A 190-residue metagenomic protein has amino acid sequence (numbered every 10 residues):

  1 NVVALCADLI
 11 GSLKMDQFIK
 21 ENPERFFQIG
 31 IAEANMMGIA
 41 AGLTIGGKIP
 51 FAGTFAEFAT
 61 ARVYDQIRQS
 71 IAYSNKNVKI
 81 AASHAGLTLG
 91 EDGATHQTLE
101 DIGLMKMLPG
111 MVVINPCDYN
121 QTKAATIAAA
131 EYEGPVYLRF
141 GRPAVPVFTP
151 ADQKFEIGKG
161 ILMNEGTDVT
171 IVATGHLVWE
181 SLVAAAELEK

Functional and structural regions predicted by a protein language model:
N1, I19, A124-P135, A144-E187: Glycine-/acidic-rich phosphate or pyrophosphate-binding loops and their flanking alpha/beta elements
N1-R139, A144, K154: Thiamine diphosphate
K190: Flexible, glycine/charged-enriched surface loops at secondary-structure junctions
